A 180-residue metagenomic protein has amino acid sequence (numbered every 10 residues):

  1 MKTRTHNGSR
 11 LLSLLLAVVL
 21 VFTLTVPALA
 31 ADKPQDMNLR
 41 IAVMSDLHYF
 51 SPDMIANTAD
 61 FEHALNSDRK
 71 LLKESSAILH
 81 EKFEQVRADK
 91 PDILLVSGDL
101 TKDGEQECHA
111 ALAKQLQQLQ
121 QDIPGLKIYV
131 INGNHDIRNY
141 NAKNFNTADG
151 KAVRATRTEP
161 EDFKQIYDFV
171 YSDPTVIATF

Functional and structural regions predicted by a protein language model:
K2-L15: Bacterial N-terminal signal peptides that target proteins for export
V18, L39-A42, L126: Residue-level detector of short, conserved catalytic/binding motifs and their immediate flanks
F22, Y49, K102, D136-I137: Active-site micro-motifs of SAM-dependent methyltransferase domains
A30-H109: N-terminal active-site segment of His-dependent metallophosphoesterases
A111-F180: Extended active-site neighborhood of metal-dependent phosphoesterases/phosphodiesterases
